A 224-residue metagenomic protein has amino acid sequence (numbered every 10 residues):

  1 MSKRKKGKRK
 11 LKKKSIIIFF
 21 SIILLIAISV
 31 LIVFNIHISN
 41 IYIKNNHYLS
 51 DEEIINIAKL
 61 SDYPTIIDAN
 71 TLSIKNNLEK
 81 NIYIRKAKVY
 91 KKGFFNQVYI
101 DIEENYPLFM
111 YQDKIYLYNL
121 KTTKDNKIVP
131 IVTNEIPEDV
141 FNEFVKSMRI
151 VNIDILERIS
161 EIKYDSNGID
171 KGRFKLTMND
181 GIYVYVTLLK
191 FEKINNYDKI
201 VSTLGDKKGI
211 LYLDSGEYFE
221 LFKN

Functional and structural regions predicted by a protein language model:
M1-V33, N167-N224: N-terminal positively charged amphipathic segments used for targeting/anchoring
K13-F20, I28-L49, E53-N56, S61 (+2 more regions): Periplasmic polypeptide-binding modules associated with outer-membrane biogenesis and secretion
H37-S39, K80-R85, F94-V98, I128 (+4 more regions): Envelope-exposed proteins and targeting segments
I43, L60-T65, V129-P137, I182-L188: Second-shell loop/turn segments in exported
N46-Y48, Y83, K92-F94, E103-P107 (+5 more regions): Solvent-exposed coil/turn segments that connect beta secondary-structure elements in extracytoplasmic/periplasmic
D51, I55, T71, K75 (+2 more regions): Extracytoplasmic/secreted envelope proteins and their assembly/folding machinery, especially bacterial periplasmic
T65-I67, L108-Q112, V140, Y185-L188 (+1 more regions): Solvent-exposed, non-transmembrane alpha-helical starts
V98-K171, L176: Extracytoplasmic segments of membrane-associated envelope/inner-membrane machinery
